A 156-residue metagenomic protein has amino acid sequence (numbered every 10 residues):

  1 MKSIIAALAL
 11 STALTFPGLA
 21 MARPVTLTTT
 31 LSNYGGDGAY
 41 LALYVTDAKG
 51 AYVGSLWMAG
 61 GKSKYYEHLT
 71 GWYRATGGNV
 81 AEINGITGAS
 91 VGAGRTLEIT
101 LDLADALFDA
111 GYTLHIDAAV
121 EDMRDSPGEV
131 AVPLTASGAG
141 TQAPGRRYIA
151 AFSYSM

Functional and structural regions predicted by a protein language model:
M1-L8: Bacterial N-terminal signal peptides that target proteins for export
T15-P17: N-terminal signal peptide c-region/cleavage motif recognized by signal peptidases
P24-G35: Short amphipathic, basic-aromatic surface patches that mediate peripheral association with negatively charged
N33-G36, D122-R124: Extended, low-complexity, turn-rich repeat/linker tracts enriched in Gly/Pro/Ser/Thr and Asp/Glu that occur
D37-L41: Short coil-to-beta strand junction motifs in C2/discoidin
A42-T46, H115-D117: Beta-strand signatures of extracellular beta-sandwich domains
A48-A110: Structured domain cores in non-transmembrane regions
L103, D109-M156: Glycine-rich, aromatic-bearing surface loops/beta-hairpins
